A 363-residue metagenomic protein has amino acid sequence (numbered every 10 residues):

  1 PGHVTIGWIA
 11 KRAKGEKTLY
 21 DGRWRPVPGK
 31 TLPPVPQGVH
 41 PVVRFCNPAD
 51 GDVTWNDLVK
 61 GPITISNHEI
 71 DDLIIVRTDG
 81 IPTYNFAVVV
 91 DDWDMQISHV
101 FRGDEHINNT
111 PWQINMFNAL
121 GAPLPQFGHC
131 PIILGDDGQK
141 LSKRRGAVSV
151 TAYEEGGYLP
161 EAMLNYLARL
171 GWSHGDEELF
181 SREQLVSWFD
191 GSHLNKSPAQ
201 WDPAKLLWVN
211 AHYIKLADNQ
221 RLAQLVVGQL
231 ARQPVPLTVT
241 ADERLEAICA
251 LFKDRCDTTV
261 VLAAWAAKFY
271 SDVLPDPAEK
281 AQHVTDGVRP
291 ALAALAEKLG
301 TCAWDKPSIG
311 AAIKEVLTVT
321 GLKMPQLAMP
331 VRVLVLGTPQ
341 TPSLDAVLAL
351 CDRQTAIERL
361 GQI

Functional and structural regions predicted by a protein language model:
P1-I6, K14-V42, L207, Q224 (+3 more regions): Basic, alpha-helical terminal appendages of large translation-related enzymes
G2-H129, L134-L141, S149-A152, H174: Active-site cores that bind ATP or allylic diphosphates and position pyrophosphate for catalysis
R44, Y84-V89, A122, L134-Q139 (+6 more regions): Short hydrophobic/aromatic-rich motifs at helix boundaries and adjacent loops
L58-I70, H106, T110-N118, D136-Q139 (+5 more regions): Short charge-dense sequence patches
G103, Y153, L317, G321: Short, charged/polar micro-motifs that form catalytic or ligand-binding hotspots
W112, A162, A291: Charged catalytic carboxylate motif
L120-Q126, C130-P275, L336-I363: Catalytic adenosine-cofactor/nucleotide-binding cores of aminoacyl-tRNA synthetases and other
